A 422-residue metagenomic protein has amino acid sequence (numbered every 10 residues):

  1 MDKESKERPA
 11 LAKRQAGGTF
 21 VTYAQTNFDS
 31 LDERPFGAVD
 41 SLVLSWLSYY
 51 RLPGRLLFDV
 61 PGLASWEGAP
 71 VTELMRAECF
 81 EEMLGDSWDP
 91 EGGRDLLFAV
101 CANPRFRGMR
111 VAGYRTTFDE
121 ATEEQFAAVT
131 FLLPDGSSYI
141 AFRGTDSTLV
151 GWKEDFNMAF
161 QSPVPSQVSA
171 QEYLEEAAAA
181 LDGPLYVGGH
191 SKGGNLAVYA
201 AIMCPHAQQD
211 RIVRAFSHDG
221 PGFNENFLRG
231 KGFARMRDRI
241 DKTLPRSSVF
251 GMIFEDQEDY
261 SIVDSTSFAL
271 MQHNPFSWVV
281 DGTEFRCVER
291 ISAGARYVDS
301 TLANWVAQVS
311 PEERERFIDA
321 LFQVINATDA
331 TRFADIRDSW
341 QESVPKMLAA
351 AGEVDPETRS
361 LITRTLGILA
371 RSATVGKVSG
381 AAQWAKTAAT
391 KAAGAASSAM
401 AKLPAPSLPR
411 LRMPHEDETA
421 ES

Functional and structural regions predicted by a protein language model:
D2-A128, L133-S138, F142-P184, P205-S422: Alpha/beta hydrolase fold serine-hydrolase catalytic domain that processes acyl esters and thioesters
G188-G193, A197: Gly/Ala-rich beta-loop-alpha elbow adjacent to hydrolase catalytic centers
A197-H206: Short glycine-enriched nucleophile-adjacent loop and the immediately C-terminal alpha-helix near the catalytic center
